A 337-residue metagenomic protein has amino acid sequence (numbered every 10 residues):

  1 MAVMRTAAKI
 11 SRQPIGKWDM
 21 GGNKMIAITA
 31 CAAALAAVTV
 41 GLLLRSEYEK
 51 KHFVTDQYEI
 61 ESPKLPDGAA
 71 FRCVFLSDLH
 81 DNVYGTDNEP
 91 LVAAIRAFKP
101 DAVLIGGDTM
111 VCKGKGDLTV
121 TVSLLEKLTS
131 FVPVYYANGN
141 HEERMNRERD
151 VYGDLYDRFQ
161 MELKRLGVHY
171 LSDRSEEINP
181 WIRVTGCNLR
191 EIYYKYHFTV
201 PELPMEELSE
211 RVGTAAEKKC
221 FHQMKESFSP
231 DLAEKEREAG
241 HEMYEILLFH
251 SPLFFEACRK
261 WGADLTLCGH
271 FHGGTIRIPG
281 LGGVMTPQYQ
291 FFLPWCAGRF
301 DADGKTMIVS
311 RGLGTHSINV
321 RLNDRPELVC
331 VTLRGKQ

Functional and structural regions predicted by a protein language model:
V3-P66: N-terminal membrane-anchoring alpha-helices
T29, A34-A37, G41-D56, W295 (+1 more regions): Acidic, His/Gly-rich catalytic cores of divalent-metal-dependent hydrolytic chemistry
E61-V74, V168, S175-G186, G240 (+2 more regions): Beta-strand-turn-beta hairpins that frame and shape the catalytic cleft of phosphate-ester-processing enzymes
R72-H169: Membrane-embedded segments
F75-S77, V103-D108, P133-N140, L171-D173 (+3 more regions): Active-site neighborhood of phospho(di)ester-bond hydrolases with catalytic His/Asp-centered motifs
D81, T109-C112, N140-R144, R190-I192 (+3 more regions): Solvent-exposed loop/turn segments at secondary-structure junctions within structured extracellular/periplasmic domains
N146-D157, M161-L166, N179-E245, F255-E256 (+1 more regions): Binuclear metal-dependent hydrolase catalytic cores centered on His/Asp/Glu-rich metal-binding motifs
S251-V329: Conserved beta-sheet core of the metallophosphoesterase superfamily
